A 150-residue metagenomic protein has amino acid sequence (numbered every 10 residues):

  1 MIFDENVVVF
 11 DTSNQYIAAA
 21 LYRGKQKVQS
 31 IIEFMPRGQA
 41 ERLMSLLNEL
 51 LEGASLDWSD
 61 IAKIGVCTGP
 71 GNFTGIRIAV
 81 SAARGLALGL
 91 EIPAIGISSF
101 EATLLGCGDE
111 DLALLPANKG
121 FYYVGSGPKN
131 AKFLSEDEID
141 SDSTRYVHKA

Functional and structural regions predicted by a protein language model:
M1-K63: N-terminal beta-alpha supersecondary unit
Q15, G69-P70, N118-G120: Short glycine-rich anion-binding loops that position phosphate/pyrophosphate groups of nucleotides and phosphorylated
R23-V28, I32-G38, I92-A150: Surface "functional belts" at beta-alpha junctions
R42-S45, S81, G85, A102: Short amphipathic alpha-helical face segments that pack within enzyme cores and frequently flank/anchor catalytic
A54-S59, L88-S99: Phosphate-handling active-site elements
S59-T68, S143-A150: Short glycine-rich phosphate-binding loop at a beta-alpha junction
K63-A94: DPxDG-like acidic metal-binding loop motif
